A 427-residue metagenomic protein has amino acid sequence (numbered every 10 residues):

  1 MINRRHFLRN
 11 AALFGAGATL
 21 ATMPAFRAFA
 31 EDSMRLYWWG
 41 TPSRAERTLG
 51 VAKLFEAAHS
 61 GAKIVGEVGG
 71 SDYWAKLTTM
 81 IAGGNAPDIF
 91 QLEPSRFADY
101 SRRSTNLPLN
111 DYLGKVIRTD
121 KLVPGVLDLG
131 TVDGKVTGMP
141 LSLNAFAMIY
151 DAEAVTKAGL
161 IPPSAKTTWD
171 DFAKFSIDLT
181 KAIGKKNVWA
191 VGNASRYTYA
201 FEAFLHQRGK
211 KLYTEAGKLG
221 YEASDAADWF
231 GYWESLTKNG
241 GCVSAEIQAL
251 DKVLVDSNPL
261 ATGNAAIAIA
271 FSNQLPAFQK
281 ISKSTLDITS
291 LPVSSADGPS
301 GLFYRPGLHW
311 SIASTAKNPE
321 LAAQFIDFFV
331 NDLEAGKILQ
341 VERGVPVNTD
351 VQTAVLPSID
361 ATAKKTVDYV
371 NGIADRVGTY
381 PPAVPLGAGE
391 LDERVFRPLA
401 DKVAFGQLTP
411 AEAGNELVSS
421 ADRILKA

Functional and structural regions predicted by a protein language model:
H6-A28: N-terminal export signals
G50-L122, T156-G159, S164, S257-I267 (+4 more regions): Extracytoplasmic "Venus flytrap"/periplasmic binding protein-like
D88, R118-A154, A190, P299-L302 (+1 more regions): A structural signal for short loop-to-beta-strand junctions that line the ligand-binding cleft of periplasmic/secreted
P94-A147, D287-T289, I359-K364, N371: Hinge/lid segment of periplasmic solute-binding proteins
V136-L141, F146, D171-D225, A265: Extracytoplasmic/periplasmic solute-binding protein
F175-D178, K218-Q248: Glycine-centered hinge/linker elements that transmit conformational signals in sensory and ligand-binding systems
N273-P276, L308, I312-E390, A427: Mature extracytoplasmic/periplasmic domains
V367-S420: C-terminal capping/gating helix-and-loop segments adjacent to ligand/active sites or protein-protein/ligand interfaces
